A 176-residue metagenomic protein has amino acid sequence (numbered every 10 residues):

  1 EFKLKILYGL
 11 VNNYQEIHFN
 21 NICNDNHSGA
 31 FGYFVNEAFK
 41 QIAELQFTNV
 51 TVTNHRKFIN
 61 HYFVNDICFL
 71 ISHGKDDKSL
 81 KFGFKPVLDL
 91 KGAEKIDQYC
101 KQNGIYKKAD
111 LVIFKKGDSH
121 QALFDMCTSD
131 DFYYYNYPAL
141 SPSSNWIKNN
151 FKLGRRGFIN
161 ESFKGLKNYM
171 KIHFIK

Functional and structural regions predicted by a protein language model:
E1-T48: Core catalytic region of metal-dependent phosphoesterases/phosphodiesterases, especially metallo-beta-lactamase-like
K40, V50-F58, F63-I175: Conserved beta-sheet core of the metallophosphoesterase superfamily
